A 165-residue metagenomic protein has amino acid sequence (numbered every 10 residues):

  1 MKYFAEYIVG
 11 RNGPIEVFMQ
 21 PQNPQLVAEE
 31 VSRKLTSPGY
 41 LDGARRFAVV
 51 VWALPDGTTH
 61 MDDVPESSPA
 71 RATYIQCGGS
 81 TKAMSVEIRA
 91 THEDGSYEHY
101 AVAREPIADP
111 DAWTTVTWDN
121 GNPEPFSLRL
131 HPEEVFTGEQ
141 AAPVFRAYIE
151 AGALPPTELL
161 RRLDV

Functional and structural regions predicted by a protein language model:
M1-D56, G78-V165: Acidic, proline/glycine-rich low-complexity IDRs
T36, T58-P65, P69-Q76: Short secondary-structure capping micro-motifs at structural edges
